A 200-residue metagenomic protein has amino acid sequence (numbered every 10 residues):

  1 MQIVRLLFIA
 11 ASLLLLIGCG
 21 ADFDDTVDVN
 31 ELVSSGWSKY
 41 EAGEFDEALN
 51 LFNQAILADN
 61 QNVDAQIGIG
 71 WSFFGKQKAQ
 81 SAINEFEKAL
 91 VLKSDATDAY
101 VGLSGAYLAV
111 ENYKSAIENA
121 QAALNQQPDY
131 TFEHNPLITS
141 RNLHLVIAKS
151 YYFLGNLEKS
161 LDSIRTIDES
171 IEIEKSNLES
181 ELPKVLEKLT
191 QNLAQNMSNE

Functional and structural regions predicted by a protein language model:
G20-F23, Q126-L137, E174-S176: Flexible helix-coil transition and linker loops at the boundaries of alpha-helical arrays
D28-N30, V63-D64, T97-D98, T131 (+1 more regions): Helix-start (N-cap) detector for alpha-helical repeat units in TPR-like alpha-solenoids, especially tetratricopeptide
A42-Q54, K76-K88, V110-Q126, N156-S163: Structural signature of tandem alpha-helical TPR/SEL1-like repeats, specifically the intra-repeat loop/turn
G68, G102, P136-T139, V146: Canonical tetratricopeptide repeat
I138-E200: Terminal, low-structured helical/coil segments at or just beyond the last alpha-helical repeat
